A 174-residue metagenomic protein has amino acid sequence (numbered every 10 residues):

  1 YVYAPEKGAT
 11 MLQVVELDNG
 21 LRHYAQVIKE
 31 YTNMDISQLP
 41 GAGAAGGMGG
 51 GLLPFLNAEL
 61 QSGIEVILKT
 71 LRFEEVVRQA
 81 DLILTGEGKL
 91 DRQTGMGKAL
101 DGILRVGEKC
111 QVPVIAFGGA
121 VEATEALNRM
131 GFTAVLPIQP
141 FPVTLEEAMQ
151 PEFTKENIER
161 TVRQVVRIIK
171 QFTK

Functional and structural regions predicted by a protein language model:
Y1-K174: N-terminal loops that bind phosphate or other acidic moieties and the adjacent beta-alpha structural core
